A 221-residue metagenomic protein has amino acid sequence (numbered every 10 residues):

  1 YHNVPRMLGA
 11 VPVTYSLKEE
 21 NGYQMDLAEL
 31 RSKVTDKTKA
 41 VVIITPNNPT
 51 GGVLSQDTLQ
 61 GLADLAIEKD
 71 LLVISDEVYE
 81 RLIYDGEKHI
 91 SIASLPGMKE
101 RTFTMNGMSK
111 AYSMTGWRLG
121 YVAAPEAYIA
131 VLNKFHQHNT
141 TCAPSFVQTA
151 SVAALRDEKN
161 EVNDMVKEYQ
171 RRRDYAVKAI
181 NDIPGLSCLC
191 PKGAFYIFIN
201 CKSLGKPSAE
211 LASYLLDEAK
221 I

Functional and structural regions predicted by a protein language model:
Y1-I221: PLP-dependent class I/II
